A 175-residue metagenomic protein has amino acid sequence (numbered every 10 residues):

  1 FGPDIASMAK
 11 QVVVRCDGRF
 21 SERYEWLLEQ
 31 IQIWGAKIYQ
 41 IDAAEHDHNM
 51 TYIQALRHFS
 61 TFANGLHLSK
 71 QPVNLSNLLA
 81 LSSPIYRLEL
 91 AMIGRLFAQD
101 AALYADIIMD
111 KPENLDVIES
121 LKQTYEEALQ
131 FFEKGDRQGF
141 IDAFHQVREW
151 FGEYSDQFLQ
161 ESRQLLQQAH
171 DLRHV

Functional and structural regions predicted by a protein language model:
F1, R19, A44-D47, I85: Glycine-rich beta-alpha junction loops
F1-K37: Rossmann-fold dinucleotide-binding core
I31, R57-S60, Y125: Hydrophobic alpha-helical core bundles mediating ligand binding, dimerization, or RNAP-core interactions
W34-L56: Conserved Rossmann-fold dehydrogenase catalytic segment
T51-M92: Amphipathic alpha-helical blocks and their helix-capping loop/short-beta junctions
N77-Y154: Interdomain hinge/lid region at the active-site interface of Rossmann-like NAD(P)-dependent oxidoreductases
E149-V175: Composition-driven low-complexity repeats that form or flank extended alpha-helical/coiled-coil segments
